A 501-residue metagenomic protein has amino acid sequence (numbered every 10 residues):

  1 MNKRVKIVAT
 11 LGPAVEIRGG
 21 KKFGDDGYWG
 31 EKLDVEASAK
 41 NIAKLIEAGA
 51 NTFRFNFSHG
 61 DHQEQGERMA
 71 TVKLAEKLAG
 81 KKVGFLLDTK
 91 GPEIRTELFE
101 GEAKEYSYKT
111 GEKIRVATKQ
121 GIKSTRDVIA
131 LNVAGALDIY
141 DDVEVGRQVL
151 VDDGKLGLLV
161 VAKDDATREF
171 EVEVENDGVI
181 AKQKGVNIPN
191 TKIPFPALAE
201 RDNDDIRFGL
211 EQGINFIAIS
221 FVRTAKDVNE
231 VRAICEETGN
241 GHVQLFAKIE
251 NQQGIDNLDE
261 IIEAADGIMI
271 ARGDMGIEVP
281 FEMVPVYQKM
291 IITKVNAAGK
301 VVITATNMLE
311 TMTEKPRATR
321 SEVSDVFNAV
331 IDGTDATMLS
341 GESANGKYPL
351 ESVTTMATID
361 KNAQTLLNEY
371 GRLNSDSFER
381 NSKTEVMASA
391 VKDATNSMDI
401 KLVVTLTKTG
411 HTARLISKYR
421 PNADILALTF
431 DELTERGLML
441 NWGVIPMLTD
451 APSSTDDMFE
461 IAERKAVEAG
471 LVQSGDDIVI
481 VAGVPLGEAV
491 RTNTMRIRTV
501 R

Functional and structural regions predicted by a protein language model:
M1-R501: Non-catalytic helical/linker scaffolds that mediate oligomerization, partner binding, and domain coupling around large
